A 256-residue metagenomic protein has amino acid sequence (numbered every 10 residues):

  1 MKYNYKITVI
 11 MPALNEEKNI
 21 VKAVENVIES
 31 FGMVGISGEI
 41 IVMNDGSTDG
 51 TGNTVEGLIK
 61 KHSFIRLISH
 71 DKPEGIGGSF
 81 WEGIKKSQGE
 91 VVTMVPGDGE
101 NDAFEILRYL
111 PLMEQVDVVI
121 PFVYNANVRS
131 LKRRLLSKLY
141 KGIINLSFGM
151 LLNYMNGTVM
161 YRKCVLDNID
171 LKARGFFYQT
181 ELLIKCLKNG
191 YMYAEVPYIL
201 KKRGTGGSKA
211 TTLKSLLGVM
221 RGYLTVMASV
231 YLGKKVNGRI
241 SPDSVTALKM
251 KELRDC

Functional and structural regions predicted by a protein language model:
M1-E29: N-proximal low-complexity "stem/linker" segments adjacent to membrane-targeting elements
M1-K6, G149, L171-C256: Hydrophobic helical membrane-anchoring modules
Y5-I7, I28-V42, G50, S63-R66: Short loop->beta transition adjacent to catalytic acidic/histidine clusters or analogous donor-positioning motifs
A13, M43-D45, H70: Conserved sequence signature across two-component system core domains
E16-N19, S47, D102: Donor nucleotide-sugar binding loop of glycosyltransferases
G38-I41, G52-K86: Conserved donor nucleotide-binding strand/loop of the catalytic core
N44-N53, G99: A conserved acidic beta->alpha catalytic loop
H70-K86, V91-M94, E100-F176, R203-M220 (+2 more regions): Acceptor/aglycone-binding surface of glycosyltransferases and processive sugar-polymer synthases
